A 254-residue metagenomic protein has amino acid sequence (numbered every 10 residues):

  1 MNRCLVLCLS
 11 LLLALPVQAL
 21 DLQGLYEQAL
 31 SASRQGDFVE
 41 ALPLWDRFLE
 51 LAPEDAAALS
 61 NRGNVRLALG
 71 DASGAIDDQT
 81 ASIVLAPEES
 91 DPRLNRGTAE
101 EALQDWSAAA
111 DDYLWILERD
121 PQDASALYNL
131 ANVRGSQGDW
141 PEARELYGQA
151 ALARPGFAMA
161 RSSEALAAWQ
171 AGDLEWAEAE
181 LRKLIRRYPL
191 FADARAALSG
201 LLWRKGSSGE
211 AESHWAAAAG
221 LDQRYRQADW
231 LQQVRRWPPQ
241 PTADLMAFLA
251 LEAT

Functional and structural regions predicted by a protein language model:
L22, S213-T254: Terminal, low-structured helical/coil segments at or just beyond the last alpha-helical repeat
R34-Q35, A68-L69, A102-L103, S136-Q137 (+2 more regions): Register position in tetratricopeptide repeats
R47-F48, A81-S82, W115-I116, Q149-A150 (+2 more regions): Canonical positions in the second alpha-helix
L51, L85, R119, L152-R154 (+2 more regions): Structural marker of alpha-solenoid helical repeat scaffolds
R186, A192, A196-R226: TPR/TPR-like (Sel1-like) alpha-helical repeat modules
